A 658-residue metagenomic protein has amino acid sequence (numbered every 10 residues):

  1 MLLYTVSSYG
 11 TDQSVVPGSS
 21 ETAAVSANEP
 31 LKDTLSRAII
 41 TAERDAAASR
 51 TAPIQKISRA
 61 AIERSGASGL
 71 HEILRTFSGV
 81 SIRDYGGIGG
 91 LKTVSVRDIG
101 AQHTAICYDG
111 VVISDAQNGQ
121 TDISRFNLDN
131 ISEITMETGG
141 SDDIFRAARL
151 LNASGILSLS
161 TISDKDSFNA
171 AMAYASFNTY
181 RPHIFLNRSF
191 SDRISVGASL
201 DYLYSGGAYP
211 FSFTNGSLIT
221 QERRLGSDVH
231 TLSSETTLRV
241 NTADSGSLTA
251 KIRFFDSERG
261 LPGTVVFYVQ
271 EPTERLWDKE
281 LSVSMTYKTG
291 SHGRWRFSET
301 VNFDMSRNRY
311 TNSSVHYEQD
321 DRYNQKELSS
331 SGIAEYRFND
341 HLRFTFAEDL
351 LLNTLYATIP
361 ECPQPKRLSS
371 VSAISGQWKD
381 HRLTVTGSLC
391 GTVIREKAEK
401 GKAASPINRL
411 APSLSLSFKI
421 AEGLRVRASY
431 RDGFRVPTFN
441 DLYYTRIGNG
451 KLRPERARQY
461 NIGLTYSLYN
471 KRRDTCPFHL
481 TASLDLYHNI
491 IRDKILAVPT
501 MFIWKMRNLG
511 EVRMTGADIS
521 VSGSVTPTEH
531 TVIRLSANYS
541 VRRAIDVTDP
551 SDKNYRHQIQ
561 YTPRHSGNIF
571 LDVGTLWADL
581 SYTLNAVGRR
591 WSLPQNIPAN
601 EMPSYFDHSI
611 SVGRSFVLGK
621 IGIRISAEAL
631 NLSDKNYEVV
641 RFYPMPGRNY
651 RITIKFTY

Functional and structural regions predicted by a protein language model:
S14-E63, H71, A101, T138: Short, acidic, small-residue-rich periplasmic hinge/interaction motif at the N-terminus of Gram-negative outer-membrane
H71, R75-V112: Extracytoplasmic beta-strand/coil segments of soluble accessory domains associated with Gram-negative outer-membrane
L128-N169: A beta-strand signature from Gram-negative outer-membrane beta-barrel systems, especially the internal plug domain
S205-S212, T220-S233, R239-F297, F303-E327 (+1 more regions): Flexible loop and strand-edge segments within Gram-negative outer membrane beta-barrel domains
R294-Y310, R427, E455-T515, S520-S522: Membrane-embedded beta-barrel scaffold of Gram-negative outer-membrane proteins
N339-N353, A357-N489, I533: Structural signature of Gram-negative outer-membrane beta-barrels, strongest in the C-terminal barrel of TonB-dependent
D340, R382, P477-I490, N508-P594: Gram-negative outer-membrane beta-barrel transporters
A586-L593, E601, V612-Y658: C-terminal beta-signal and adjacent terminal beta-strands/loops of Gram-negative outer-membrane beta-barrel proteins
